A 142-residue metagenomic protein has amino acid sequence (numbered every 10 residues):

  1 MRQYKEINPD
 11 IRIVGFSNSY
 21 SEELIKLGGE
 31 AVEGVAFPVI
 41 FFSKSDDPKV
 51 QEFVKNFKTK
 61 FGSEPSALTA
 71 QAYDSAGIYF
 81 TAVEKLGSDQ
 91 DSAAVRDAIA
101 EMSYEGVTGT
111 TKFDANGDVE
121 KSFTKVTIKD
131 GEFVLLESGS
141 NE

Functional and structural regions predicted by a protein language model:
M1-E142: Extracytosolic ligand-binding ectodomains
